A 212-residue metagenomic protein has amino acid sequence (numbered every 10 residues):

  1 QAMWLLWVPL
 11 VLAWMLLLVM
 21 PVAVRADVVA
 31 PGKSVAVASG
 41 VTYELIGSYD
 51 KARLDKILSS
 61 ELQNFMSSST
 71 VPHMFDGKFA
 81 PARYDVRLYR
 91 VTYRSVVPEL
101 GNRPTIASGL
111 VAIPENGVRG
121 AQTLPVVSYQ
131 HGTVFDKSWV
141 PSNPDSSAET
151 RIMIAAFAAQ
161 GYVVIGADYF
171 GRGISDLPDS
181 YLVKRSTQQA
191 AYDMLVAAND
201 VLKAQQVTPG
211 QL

Functional and structural regions predicted by a protein language model:
V8-V19: Bacterial N-terminal signal peptides
A26-V118: Catalytic-loop region of hydrolases
L100, N143-E149, P178-Q189: Alpha-helix capping and helix-loop boundary segments enriched in small/acidic/polar residues
G101-I106, E115-A156: Short, surface-exposed "cap/lid" segments of acyl-processing enzymes
E115-T123, V196-L212: Gly/Ser-rich "nucleophile elbow"/oxyanion-hole loop immediately N-terminal to the catalytic nucleophile in hydrolases
I154-G173: Conserved alpha/beta-hydrolase
G171-S180, L202: Glycine-rich "HGGG/HGxG" loop immediately N-terminal to the catalytic nucleophile of the alpha/beta-hydrolase
L182-K203: Alpha/beta-hydrolase active-site loop
